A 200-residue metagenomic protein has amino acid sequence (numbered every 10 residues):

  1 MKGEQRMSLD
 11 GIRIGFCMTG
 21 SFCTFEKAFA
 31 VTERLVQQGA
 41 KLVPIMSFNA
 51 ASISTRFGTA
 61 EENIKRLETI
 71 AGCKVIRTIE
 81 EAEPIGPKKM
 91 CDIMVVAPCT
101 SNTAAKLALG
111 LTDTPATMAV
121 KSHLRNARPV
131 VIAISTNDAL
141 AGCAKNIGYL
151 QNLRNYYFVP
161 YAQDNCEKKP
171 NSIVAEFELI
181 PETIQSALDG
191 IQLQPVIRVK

Functional and structural regions predicted by a protein language model:
K2-V130, S135-K200: A cross-family phosphate/adenosyl-ligand binding-site feature
